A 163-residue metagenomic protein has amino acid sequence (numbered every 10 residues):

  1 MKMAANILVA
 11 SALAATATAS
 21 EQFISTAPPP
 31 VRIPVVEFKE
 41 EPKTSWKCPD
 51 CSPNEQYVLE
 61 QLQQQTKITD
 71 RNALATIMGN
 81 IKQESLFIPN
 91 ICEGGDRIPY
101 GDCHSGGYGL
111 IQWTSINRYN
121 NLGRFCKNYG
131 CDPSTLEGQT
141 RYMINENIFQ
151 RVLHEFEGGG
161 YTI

Functional and structural regions predicted by a protein language model:
M3-A15, A19: Cleavable N-terminal signal peptides of Sec/SRP-targeted secreted and luminal proteins
A15, P29-P30: Low-complexity, intrinsically disordered segments with a bias for serine/threonine
P34-Y57, L62, K82-I163: Peptidoglycan-targeting cell-wall enzymes and recognition modules
Q65-T66: Extracellular and analogous surface-interaction loops
T69-L74: Membrane-interface starts of transmembrane alpha-helices
I77-I81: Short alpha-helical scaffolding segments that buttress acidic/His motifs in well-ordered protein cores
